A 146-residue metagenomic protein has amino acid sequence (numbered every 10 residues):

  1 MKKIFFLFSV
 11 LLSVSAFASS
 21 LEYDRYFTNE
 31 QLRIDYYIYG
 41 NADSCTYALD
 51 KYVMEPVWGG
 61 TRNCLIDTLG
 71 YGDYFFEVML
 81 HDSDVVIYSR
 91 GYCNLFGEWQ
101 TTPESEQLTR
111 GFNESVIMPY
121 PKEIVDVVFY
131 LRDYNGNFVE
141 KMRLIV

Functional and structural regions predicted by a protein language model:
I4-V14: Sec-dependent N-terminal signal peptides
L12, D84, N135: Surface-exposed, flexible loop/turn segments at secondary-structure boundaries
S15, I87, F138-E140: Generic domain-boundary/flexible-linker signal
S19-E114: N-terminal prosegments of processed precursors
E106-V146: Extended acidic/polar, glycine-enriched regions that form or flank non-catalytic beta-rich accessory modules
